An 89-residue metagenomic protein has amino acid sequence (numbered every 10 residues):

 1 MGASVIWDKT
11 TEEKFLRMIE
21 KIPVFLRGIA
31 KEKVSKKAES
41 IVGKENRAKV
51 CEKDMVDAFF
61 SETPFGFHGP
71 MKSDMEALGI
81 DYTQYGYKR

Functional and structural regions predicted by a protein language model:
M1-R89: Non-catalytic accessory segments flanking P-loop/AAA+ NTPase cores
